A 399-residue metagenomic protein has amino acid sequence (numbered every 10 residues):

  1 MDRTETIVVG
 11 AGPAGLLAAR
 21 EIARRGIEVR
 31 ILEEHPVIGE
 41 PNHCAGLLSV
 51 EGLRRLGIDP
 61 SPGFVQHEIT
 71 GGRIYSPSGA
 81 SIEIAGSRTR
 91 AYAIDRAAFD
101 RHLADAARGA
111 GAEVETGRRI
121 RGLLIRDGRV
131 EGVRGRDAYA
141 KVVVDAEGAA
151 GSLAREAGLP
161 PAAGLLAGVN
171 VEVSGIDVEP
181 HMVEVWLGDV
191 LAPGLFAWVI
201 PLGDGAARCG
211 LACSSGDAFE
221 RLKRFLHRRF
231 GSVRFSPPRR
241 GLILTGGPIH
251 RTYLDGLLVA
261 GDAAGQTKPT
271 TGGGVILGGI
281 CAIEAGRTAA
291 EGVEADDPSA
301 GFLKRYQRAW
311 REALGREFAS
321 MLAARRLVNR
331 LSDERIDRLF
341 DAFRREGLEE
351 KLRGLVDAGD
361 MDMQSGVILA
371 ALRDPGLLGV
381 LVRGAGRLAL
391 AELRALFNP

Functional and structural regions predicted by a protein language model:
M1-A14: Beta1/beta-strand and adjacent pyrophosphate-binding region of the FAD-binding site in flavoprotein oxidoreductases
T6-V8, V29, L257: Conserved hydrophobic helix-helix packing surfaces used for dimerization/oligomerization
A11, R25, R101, A106-S236 (+2 more regions): Predominantly flavin-linked oxidoreductase catalytic cores and closely associated redox partners
R20-H43: Glycine-rich FAD pyrophosphate-binding loop
H35-D59: Conserved N-terminal glycine-rich FAD pyrophosphate-binding loop of Rossmann-like flavoproteins
V50-H102: A conserved beta-strand/loop capping segment in the N-terminal third of enzymes that catalyze redox or closely related
S214-E294, A300-G301: FAD/FMN-dependent oxidoreductases across multiple families
A290-P399: C-terminal helical "tail/cap" subdomain of flavin- and related membrane-associated enzymes
